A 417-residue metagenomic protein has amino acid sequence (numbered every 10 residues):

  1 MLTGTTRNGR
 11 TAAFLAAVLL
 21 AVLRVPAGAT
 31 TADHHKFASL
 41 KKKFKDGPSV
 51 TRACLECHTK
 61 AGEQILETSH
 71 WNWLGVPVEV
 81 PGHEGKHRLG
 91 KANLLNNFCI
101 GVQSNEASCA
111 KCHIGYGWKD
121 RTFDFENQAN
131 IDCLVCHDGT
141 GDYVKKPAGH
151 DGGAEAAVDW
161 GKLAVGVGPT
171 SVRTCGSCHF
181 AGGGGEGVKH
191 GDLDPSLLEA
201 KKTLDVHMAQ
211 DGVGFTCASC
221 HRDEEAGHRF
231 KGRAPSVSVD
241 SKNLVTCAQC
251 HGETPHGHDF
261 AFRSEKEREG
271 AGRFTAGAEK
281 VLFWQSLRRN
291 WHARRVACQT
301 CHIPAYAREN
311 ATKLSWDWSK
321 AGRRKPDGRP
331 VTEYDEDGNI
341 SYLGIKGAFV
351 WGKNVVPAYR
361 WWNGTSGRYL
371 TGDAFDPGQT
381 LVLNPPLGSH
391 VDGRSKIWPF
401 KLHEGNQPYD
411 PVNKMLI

Functional and structural regions predicted by a protein language model:
L2-L15: Bacterial N-terminal signal peptides that target proteins for export
T5, N130, P169, H292-R295 (+1 more regions): A short, structural micro-pattern
A13-R24: Bacterial N-terminal signal peptides
A27-S171, S177-N290, L402, L416: Sequence context of c-type cytochrome heme-c attachment sites
H34-K36, P48, Y306-I417: Long, charged, low-complexity terminal extensions
L66, H256-R263, A305-W318: Acidic/polar loop patches that form or flank catalytic/metal-binding clefts of enzymes that bind anionic ligands
W291-A305: A conserved active-site cap/scaffold subdomain adjacent to cofactor or substrate pockets
